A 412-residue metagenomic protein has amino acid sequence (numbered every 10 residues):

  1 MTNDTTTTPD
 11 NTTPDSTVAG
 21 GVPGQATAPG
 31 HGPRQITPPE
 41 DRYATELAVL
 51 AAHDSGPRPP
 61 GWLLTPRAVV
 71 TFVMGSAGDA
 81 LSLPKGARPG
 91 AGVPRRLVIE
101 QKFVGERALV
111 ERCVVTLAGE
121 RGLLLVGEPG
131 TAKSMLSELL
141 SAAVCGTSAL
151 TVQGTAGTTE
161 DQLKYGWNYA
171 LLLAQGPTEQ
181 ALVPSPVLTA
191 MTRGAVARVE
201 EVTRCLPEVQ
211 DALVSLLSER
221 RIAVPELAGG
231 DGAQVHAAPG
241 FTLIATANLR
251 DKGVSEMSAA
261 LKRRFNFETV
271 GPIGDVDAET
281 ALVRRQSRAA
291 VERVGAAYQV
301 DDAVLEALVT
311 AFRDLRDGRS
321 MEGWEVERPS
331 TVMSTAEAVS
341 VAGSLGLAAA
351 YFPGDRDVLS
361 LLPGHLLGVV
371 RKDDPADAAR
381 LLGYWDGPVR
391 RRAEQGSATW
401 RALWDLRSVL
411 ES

Functional and structural regions predicted by a protein language model:
M1-Q25: N-terminal acidic, proline/glycine-rich, low-complexity intrinsically disordered segments
T2, G24, A28-V294: AAA+ P-loop NTPase catalytic core and its hallmark functional loops
V69-R95, L305-E322, V389-Q395: Charged, glycine/proline-rich intrinsically disordered loops and linkers
E111, S185, P207, D211 (+6 more regions): Non-catalytic, well-ordered alpha-helical scaffold segments
G166, R264, L282-Q286, A307 (+3 more regions): Residues that form generic nucleotide/phosphate-binding pockets
P186, A278-L282, A303, A307 (+3 more regions): Exposed alpha-helical structural elements
T280, S287-R356: Conserved AAA+ ATPase small/helical "lid" subdomain
A350-S412: C-terminal engagement/docking regions of AAA+ P-loop ATPases
